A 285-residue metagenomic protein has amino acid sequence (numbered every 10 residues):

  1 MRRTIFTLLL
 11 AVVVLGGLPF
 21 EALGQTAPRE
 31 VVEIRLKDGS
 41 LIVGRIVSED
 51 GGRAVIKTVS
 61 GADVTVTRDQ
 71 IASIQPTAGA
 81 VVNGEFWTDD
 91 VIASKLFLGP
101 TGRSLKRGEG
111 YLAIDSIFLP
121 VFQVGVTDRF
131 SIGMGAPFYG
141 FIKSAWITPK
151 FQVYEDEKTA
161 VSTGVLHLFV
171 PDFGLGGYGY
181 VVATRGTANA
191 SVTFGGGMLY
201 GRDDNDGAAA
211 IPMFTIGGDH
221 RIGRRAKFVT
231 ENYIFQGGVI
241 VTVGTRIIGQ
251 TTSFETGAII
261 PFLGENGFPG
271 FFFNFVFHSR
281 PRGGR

Functional and structural regions predicted by a protein language model:
M1-T4: Positively charged n-region of N-terminal signal peptides that target proteins for export
T7-G17: Bacterial N-terminal signal peptides
F20-Y111, F118: Compositionally biased alpha-helical segments
Q25-A27, G39, D115-S116, G176 (+2 more regions): Short solvent-exposed loop/turn micro-motifs enriched in small/polar/acidic residues
I56, S73, I132-M134, F228-T230 (+1 more regions): Short hydrophobic/aromatic-rich beta-strand segments that constitute the beta-sheet cores of beta-sandwich/beta-barrel
T101-K106, G125-I132, I222-V229, T252-S253: Short, surface-exposed connector motifs at secondary-structure boundaries
Y111-L166: Glycine- and aromatic-enriched membrane insertion/assembly motifs of diderm outer-membrane and organelle channel
I142-I147, Y154-R221, V229-R285: Outer-membrane beta-barrel translocator/channel fold
